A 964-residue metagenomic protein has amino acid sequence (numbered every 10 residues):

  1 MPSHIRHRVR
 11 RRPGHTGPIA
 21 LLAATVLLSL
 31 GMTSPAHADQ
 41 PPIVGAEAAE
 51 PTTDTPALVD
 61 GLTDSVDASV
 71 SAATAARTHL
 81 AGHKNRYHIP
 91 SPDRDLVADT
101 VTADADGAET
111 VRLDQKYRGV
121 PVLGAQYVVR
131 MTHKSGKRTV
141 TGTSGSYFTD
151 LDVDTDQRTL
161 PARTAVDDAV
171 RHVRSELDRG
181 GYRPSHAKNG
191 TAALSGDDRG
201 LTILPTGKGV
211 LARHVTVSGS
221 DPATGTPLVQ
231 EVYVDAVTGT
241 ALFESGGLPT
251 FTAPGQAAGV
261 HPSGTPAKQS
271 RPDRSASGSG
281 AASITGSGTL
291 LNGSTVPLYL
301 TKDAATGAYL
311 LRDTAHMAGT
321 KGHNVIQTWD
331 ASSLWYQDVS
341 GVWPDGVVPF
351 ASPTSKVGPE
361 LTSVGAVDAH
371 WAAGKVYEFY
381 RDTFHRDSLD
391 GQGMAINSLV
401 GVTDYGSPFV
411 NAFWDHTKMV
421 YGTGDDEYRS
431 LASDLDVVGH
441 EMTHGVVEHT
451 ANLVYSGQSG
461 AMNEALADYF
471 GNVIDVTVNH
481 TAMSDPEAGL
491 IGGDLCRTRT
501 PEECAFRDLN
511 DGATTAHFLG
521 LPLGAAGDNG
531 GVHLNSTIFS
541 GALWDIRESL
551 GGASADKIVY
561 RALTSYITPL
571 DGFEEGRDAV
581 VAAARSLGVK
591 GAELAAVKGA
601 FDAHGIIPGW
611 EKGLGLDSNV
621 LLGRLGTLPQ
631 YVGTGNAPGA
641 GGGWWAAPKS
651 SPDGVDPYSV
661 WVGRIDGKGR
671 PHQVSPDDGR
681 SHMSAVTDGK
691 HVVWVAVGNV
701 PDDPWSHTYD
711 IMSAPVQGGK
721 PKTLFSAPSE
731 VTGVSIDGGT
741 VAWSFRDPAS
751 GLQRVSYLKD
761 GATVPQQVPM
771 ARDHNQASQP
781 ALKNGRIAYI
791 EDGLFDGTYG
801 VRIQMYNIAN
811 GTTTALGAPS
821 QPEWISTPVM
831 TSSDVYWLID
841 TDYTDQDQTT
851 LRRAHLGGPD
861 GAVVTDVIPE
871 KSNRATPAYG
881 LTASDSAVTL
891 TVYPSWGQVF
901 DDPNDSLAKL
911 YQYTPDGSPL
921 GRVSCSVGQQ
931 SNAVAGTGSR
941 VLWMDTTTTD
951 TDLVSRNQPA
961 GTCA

Functional and structural regions predicted by a protein language model:
M1-D39: Secretory targeting and sorting signals
P2-H4, D39-S263, M394-W414: Segments that shape or occlude catalytic/ligand-binding pockets
T191-D198, T202-G207, H214-V229, A236-F539 (+1 more regions): Extracellular zinc-dependent metalloprotease catalytic-domain scaffold
F573-P657, G669-H672, R680-H682: Beta/coil-rich, acidic/histidine-enriched accessory regions frequently appended to metallopeptidases
L625-A640, D678-G689, P728-G739, D773-N784 (+3 more regions): Repeated scaffold domains used in trafficking and secretory/extracellular systems, primarily beta-propellers
W644-K649, V692-A696, V741-F745, I787-E791 (+3 more regions): Residue position within the beta-strands of beta-propeller blades
D653-V662, V700-S713, D747-K759, E791-N807 (+3 more regions): Structural motif
S918-A964: Blade-level signature of beta-propeller repeat domains, shared across WD40, Kelch, NHL, RCC1 and BNR/Asp-box propellers
